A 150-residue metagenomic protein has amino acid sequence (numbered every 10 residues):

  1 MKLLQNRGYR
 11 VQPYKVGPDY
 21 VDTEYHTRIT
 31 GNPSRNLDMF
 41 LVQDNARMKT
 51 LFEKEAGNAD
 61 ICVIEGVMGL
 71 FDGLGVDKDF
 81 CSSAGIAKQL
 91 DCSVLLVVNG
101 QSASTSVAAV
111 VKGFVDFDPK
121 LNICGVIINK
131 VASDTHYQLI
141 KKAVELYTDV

Functional and structural regions predicted by a protein language model:
K2-Q89, V98-L121, G125, D134-Q138: ATP-dependent carboxylate-amine ligase catalytic core
G125-V150: GTPase G-domain guanine-specificity segment
